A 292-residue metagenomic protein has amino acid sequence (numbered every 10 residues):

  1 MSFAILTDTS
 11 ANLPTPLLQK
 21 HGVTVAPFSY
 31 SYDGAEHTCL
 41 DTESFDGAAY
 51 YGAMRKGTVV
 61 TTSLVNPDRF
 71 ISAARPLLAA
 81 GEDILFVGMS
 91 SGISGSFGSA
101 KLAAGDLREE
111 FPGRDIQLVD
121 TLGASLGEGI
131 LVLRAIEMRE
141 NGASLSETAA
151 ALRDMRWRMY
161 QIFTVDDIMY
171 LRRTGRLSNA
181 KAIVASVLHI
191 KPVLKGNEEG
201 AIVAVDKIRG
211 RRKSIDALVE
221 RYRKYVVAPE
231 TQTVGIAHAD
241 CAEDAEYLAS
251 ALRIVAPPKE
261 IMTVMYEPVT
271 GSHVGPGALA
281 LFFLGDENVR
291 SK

Functional and structural regions predicted by a protein language model:
A4, S10-L18, V23-S31, H37 (+4 more regions): Mixed-charge interfacial surface used for oligomerization/domain docking and macromolecular partner engagement
E36-S99, G105-E109: Class I S-adenosyl-L-methionine
G88, Q117-L118: A glycine-rich beta-strand to alpha-helix segment that forms a phosphate/ribose-binding loop at ligand/cofactor sites
